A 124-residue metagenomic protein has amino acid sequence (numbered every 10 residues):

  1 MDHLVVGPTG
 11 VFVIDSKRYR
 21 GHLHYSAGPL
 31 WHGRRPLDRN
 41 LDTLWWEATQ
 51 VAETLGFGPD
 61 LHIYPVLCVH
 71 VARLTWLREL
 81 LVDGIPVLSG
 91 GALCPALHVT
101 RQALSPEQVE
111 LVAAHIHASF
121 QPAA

Functional and structural regions predicted by a protein language model:
D2: Phosphate-centric recognition/catalysis
V5-Y25: Active-site beta-strand-loop-beta-strand hairpin of nuclease catalytic cores that positions key catalytic residues
P8-T9, Y25, H32-A124: Surface-exposed interaction regions that form or flank ligand-binding interfaces
